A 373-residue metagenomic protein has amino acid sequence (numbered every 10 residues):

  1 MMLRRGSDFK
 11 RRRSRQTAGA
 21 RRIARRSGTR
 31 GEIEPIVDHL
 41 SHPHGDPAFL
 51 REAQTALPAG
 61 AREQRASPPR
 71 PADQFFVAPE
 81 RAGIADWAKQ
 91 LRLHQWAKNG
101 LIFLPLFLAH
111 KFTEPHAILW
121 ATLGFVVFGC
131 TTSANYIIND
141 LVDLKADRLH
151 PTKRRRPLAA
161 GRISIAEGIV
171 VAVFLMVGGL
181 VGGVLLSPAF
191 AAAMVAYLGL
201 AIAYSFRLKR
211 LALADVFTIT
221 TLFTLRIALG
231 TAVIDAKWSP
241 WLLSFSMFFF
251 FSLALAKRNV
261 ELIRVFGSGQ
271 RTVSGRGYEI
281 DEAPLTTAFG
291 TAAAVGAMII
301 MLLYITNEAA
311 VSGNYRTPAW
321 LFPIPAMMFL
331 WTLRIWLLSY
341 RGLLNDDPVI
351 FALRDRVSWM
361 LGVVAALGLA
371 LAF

Functional and structural regions predicted by a protein language model:
M1-L108: C-terminal cap/substrate-recognition subdomain and adjoining C-terminal extension of metal-dependent phosphatase-like
L40, T131-A159, A214, L255-I263 (+1 more regions): Acidic (Asp/Glu-rich) catalytic motifs at the cytosolic membrane interface
T55, Q64-K89, K145-L158, E261-G275: Non-transmembrane, extramembrane segments of multi-pass ion/lipid transporters
P71-R148, G161-F174: Topogenic membrane-insertion module of multi-pass membrane proteins
G83-D86, L93-Q95, F206, T224-F373: C-terminal membrane-associated helical module and adjoining short loops/tails
F103, F107, V177-V181, G199-A203 (+3 more regions): Alpha-helical transmembrane segments of multipass membrane proteins
L149-M194, P240-F250, A288-A294, S358-F373: Multi-pass membrane catalytic core of lipid/isoprenoid biosynthesis enzymes
F206-V216: Membrane-helix interface "capping/anchor" motifs
